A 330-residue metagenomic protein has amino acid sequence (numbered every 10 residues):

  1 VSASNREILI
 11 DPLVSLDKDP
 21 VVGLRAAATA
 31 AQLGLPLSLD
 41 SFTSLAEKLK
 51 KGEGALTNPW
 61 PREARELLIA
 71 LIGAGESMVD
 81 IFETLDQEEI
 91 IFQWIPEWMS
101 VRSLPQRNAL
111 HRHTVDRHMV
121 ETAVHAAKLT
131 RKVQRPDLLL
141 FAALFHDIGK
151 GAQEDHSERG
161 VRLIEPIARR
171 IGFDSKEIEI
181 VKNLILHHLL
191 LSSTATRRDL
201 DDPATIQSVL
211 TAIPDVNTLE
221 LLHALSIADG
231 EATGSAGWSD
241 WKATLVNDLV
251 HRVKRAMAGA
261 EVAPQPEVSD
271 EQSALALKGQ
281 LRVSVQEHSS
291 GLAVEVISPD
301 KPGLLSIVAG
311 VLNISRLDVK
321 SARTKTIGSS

Functional and structural regions predicted by a protein language model:
V1-A109: Non-catalytic interface/linker regions that flank or bridge core catalytic/transmembrane domains
V1-I8, D80, P203-S330: Regulatory modules associated with amino-acid/nitrogen control
S2-E7, F42-L49, P59-R65, E97-P105 (+7 more regions): Short acidic (Asp/Glu) and glycine-rich catalytic loops that position anionic groups and cofactors
S2-I8, Q87-I148: Active-site-adjacent "gating/activation" loops or surface patches in catalytic cores
L16, N58-P61, L71, G75 (+6 more regions): Conserved phosphate/pyrophosphate-binding and hydrolysis machinery centered on Walker-type P-loop NTPases, extending
D17-A28, R62-I69, V79-E83, E88 (+9 more regions): Non-catalytic, well-ordered alpha-helical scaffold segments
S38-L45, W60-R65, V79-E88, W94-V101 (+6 more regions): Short coil/turn segments at secondary-structure boundaries
T114, L129-R255: Divalent metal-dependent catalytic cores for phosphoryl transfer on phosphate-bearing substrates
